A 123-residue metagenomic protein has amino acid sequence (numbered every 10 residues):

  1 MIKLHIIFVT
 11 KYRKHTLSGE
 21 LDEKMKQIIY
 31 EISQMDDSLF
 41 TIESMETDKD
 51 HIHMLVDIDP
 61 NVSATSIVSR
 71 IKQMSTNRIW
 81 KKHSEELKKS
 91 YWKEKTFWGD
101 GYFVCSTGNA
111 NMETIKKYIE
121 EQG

Functional and structural regions predicted by a protein language model:
M1-G123: Basic nucleic-acid-binding interfaces
